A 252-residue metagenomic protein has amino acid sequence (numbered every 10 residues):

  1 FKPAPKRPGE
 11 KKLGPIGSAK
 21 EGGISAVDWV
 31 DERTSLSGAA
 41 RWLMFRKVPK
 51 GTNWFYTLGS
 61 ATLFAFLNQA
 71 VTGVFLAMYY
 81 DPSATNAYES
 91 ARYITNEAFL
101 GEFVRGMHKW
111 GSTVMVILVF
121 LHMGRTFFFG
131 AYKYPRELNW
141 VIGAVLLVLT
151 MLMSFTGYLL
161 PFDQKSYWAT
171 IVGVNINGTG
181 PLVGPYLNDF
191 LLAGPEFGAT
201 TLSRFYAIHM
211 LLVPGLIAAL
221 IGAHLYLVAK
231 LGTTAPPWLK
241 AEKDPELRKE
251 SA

Functional and structural regions predicted by a protein language model:
F1-A252: Membrane-embedded alpha-helical bundles that constitute the cytochrome b-like, heme-associated redox core of multi-pass
